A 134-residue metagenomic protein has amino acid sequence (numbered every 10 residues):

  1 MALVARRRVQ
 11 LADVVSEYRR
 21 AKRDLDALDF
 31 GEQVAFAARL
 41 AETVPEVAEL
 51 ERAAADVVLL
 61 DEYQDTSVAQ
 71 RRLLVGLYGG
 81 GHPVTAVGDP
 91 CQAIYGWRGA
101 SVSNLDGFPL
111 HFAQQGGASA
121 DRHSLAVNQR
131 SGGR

Functional and structural regions predicted by a protein language model:
M1-L59, A69-L73, A86, G96: Accessory N-terminal region flanking or inserted into the helicase ATPase core in nucleic-acid motor proteins
E62: Catalytic glutamate of the conserved HExxH
D65: DNA-recognition element of transcription regulators
V68-R134: Conserved RecA-like helicase ATPase core segment that couples NTP binding/hydrolysis to strand translocation
